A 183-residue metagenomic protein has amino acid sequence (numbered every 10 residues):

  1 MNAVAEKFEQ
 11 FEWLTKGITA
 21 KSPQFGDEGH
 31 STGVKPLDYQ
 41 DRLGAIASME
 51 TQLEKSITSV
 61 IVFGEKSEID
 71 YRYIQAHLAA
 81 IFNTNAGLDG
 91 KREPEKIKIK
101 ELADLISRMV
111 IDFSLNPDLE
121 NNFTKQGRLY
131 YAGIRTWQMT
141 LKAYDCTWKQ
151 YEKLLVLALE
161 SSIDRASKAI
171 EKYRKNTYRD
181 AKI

Functional and structural regions predicted by a protein language model:
M1-S59, F63-K100, D104, F113-S114 (+2 more regions): N-terminal interaction/assembly modules
